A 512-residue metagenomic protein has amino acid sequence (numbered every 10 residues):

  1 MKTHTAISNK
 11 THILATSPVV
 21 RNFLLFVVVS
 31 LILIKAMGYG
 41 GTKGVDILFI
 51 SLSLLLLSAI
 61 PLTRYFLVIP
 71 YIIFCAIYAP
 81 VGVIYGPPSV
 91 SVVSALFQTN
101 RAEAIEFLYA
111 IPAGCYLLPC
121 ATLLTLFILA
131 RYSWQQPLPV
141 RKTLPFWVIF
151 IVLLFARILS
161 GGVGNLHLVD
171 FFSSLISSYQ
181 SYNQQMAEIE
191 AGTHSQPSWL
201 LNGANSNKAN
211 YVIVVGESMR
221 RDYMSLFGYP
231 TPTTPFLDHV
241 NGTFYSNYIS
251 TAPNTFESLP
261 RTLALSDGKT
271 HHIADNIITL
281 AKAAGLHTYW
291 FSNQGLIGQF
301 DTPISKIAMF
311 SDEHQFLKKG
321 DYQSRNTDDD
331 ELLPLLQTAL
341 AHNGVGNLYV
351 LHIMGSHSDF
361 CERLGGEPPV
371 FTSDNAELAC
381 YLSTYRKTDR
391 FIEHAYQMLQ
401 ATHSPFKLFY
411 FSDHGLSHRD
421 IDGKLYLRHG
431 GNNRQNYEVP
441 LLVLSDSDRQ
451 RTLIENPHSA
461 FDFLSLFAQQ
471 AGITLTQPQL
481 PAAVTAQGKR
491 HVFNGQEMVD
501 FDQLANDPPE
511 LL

Functional and structural regions predicted by a protein language model:
K2-F171: Transmembrane and membrane-interface helices of multi-pass, inner-membrane envelope-modifying transferases
K2-L25, M37-K43, S58-Y65, R131-S133 (+8 more regions): Membrane-interface soluble catalytic domains
I50, L54-L55, T193-P197, P334-A341 (+2 more regions): A long, amphipathic alpha-helix that forms part of the scaffold/cap immediately adjacent to metal-dependent active
G162-V214, S218-P369, A460, L464-Q496 (+1 more regions): Active-site-proximal alpha/beta segments of enzymes that process anionic O-linked groups
V212, K387-Y426, F467-A468: Metal-dependent active-site segment of extracytoplasmic phospho-/sulfohydrolases and closely related
F256-E257, N436-E438: Short, solvent-exposed loop/turn segments at the edges of secondary structure
G268, D321-Q323, D374-Y385, G431: A short acidic, glycine-rich active-site loop that binds or catalyzes chemistry on phosphate/adenosine moieties
W290-S292, Y349-G355, L382-Y385, K407-S412 (+1 more regions): Short beta-strand segments
